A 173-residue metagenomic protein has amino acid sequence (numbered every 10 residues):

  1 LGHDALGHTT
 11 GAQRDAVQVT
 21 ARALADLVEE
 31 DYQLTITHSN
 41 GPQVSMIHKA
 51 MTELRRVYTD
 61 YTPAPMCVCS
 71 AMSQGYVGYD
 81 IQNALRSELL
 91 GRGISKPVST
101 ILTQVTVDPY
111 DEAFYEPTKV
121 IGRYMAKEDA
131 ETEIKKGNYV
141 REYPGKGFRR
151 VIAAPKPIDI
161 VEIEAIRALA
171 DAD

Functional and structural regions predicted by a protein language model:
L1-T35, M46-E53, A168-A172: N-terminal glycine-/serine-/threonine-rich phosphate-binding loop
G2, G41-S45, V107-P109: Short, active-site-adjacent cap segments at secondary-structure transitions
Q33-M46, P97-L102, D173: Short beta-strand segments at enzyme active-site cores
L54-A172: Ligand-binding beta-strand-loop-alpha-helix segment within the catalytic cores of soluble metabolic enzymes
